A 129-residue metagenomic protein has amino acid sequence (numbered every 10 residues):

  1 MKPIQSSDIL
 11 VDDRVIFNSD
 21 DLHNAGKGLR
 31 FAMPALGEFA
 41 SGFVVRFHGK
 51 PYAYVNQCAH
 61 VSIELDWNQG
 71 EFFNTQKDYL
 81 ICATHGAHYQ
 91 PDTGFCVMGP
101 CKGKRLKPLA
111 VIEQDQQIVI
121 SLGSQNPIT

Functional and structural regions predicted by a protein language model:
M1-F73, P91, K107-T129: N-terminal pre-ligand scaffold of iron-sulfur
C58, C82-H85: Short cysteine clusters
F72-L80, C96-K104: Short cysteine/histidine-rich metal-coordination sites, predominantly Zn2+-binding motifs
H88-F95: Short metal-binding segments enriched for Cys and/or His
